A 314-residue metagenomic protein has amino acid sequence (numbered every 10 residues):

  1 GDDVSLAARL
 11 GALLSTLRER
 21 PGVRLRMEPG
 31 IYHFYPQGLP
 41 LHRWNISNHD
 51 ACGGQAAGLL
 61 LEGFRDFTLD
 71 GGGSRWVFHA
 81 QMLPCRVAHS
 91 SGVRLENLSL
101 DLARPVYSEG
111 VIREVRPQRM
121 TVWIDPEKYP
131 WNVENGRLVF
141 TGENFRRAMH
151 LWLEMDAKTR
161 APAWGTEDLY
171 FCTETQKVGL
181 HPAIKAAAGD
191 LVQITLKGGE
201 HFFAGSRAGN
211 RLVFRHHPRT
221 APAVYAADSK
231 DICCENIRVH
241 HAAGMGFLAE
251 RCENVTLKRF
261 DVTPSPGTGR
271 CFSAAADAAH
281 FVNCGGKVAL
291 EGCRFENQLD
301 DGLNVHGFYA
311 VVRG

Functional and structural regions predicted by a protein language model:
G1-L25: Acidic Gly/Asp/Thr-rich repetitive segments characteristic of extracellular carbohydrate-active and adhesion proteins
G11-R18, F34-T68, V77-E96, R104-M120 (+3 more regions): Extracellular beta-strand-rich solenoid/capping regions of secreted or surface-exposed proteins that bind or remodel
L25-E28, D70, R86, F247-A249 (+2 more regions): A structural signal for short, well-ordered beta-strand segments and their strand-loop junctions that often border
M27, F67-G71, G92-N97, A208-G209 (+3 more regions): All-beta strand scaffolds that present successive hydrophobic residues in beta-strands
H33-L59, A103-T220, R259-V282, Q298-G314: Acidic/polar low-complexity surface segments
I237, G246-L248, A279, L290-E296: Conserved catalytic-core segments centered on acid/base and nucleophilic motifs
